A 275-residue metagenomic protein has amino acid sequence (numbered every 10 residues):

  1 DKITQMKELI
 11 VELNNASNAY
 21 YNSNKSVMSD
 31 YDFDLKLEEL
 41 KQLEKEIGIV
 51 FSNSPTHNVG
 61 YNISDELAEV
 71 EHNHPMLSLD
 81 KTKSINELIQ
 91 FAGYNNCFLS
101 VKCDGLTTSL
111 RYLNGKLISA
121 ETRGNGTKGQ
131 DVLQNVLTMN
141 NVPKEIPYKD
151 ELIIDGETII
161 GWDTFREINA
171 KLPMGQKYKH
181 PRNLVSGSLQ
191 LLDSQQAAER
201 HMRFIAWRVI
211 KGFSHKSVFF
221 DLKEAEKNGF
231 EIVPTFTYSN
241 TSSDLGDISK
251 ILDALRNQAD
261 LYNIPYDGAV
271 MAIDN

Functional and structural regions predicted by a protein language model:
D1-N275: RNA/tRNA-interacting regions in translation and RNA-turnover enzymes
